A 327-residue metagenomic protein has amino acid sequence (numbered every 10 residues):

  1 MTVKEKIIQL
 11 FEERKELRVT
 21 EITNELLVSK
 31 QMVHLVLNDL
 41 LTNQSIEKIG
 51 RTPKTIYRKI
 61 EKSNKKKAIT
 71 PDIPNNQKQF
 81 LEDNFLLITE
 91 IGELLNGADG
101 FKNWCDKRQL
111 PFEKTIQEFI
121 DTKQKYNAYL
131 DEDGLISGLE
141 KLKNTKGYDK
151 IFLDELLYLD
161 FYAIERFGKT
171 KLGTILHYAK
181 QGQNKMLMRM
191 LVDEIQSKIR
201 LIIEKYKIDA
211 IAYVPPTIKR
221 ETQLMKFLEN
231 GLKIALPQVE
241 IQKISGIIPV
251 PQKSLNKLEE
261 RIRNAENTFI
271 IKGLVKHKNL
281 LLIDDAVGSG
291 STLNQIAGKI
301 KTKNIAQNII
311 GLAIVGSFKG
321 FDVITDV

Functional and structural regions predicted by a protein language model:
M1-E16: Short amphipathic alpha-helical interface segments
K6, V250-V327: PRPP/pyrophosphate-binding module of the type I phosphoribosyltransferase fold
E21-N24: A short acidic, leucine-rich amphipathic alpha-helix
Q31: Key DNA-contact positions within bacterial/archaeal DNA-binding proteins
L37-N38: Short, hydrophobic-biased segments on the C-terminal half of alpha helices that form "recognition helices"
L41-I49: A short, conserved structural fragment
I49-I56: Short, Lys/Arg-rich nucleic-acid/phosphate-binding segment
S63-Y206, G246-K276: Active-site-facing substrate-recognition patch
